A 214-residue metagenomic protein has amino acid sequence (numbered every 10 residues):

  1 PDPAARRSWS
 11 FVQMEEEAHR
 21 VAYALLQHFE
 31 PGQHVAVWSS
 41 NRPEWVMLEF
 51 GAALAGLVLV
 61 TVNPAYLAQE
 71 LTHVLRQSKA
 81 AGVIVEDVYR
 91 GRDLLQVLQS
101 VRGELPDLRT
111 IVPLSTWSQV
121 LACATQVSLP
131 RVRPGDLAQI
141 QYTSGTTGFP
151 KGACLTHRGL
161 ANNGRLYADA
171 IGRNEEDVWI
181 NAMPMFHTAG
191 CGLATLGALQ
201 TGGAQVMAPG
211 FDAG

Functional and structural regions predicted by a protein language model:
P1-F50, L67-T72, S118-Q119, R131 (+1 more regions): Conserved AMP-binding/adenylate-forming core of the ANL superfamily
H19-Y23, G148, R165: Solvent-exposed alpha-helix faces
V21, S39-R42, N63-A65, R173 (+1 more regions): Conserved AMP-binding
Q27, L57-Q119: Structural core segment of the AMP-binding/adenylate-forming
Q33-H34, S40-V60, P64-A68, Q77-G82 (+2 more regions): A short helix-loop-beta submotif of the ANL/AMP-binding
V35, A52, V83, L137 (+3 more regions): Conserved S/T- and glycine-rich ATP-binding loop of Class I adenylate-forming
A124-Y142, F149, C154, D169-V178: Conserved pre-ATP/AMP-binding loop-to-beta segment of ANL
A161-V178, F186-G214: Conserved AMP-binding/adenylation subdomain of ANL enzymes
